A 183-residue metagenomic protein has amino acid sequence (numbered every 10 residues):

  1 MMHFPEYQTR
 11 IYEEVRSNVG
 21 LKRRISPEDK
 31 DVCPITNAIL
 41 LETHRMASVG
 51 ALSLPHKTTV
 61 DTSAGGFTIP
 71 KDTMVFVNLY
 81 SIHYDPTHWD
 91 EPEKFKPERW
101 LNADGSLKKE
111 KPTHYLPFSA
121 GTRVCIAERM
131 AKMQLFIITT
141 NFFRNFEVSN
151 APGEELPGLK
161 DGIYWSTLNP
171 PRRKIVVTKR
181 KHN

Functional and structural regions predicted by a protein language model:
M1-R16, T43, P70-N78, L116-P117 (+2 more regions): Central I-helix of cytochrome P450 enzymes
P5-Q8, Y12, E128-S166: Cytochrome P450 heme-binding "Cys pocket" and the immediately downstream C-terminal segment
I25-G66: Conserved cytochrome P450 K-helix E-x-x-R motif and the immediately C-terminal K′/meander segment
P34, S63, T68-P70, M74-N78 (+5 more regions): Beta-strand cores of modular interaction/reader domains in eukaryotic scaffold and signaling proteins, especially PDZ
D61, V77-S106: Conserved cytochrome P450 K-helix/beta-meander segment immediately N-terminal to the heme-binding cysteine loop
G65, N102-L135, D161-I163: Cytochrome P450 heme-thiolate "Cys pocket" and heme-binding signature region
T73-M74, Y80, Y164-N183: C-terminal helix/juxtamembrane-tail motif
M74, S81-H83, T122-R123, I137 (+2 more regions): Conserved beta-strand elements of beta-rich interaction domains across eukaryotes, especially beta-propellers
